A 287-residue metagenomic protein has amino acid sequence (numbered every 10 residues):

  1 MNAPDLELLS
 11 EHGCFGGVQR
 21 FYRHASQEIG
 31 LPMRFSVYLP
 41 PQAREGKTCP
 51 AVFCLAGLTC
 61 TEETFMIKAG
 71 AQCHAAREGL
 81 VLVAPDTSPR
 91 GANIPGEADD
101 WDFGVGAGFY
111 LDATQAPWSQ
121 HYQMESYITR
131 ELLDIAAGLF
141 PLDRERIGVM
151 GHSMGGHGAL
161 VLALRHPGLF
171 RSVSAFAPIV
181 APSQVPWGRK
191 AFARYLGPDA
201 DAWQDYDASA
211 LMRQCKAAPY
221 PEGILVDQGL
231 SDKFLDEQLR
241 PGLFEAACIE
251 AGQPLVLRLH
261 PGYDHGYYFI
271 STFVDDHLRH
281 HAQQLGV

Functional and structural regions predicted by a protein language model:
M1-V287: Non-catalytic cap/lid and distal C-terminal segments of serine-dependent acyl enzymes
